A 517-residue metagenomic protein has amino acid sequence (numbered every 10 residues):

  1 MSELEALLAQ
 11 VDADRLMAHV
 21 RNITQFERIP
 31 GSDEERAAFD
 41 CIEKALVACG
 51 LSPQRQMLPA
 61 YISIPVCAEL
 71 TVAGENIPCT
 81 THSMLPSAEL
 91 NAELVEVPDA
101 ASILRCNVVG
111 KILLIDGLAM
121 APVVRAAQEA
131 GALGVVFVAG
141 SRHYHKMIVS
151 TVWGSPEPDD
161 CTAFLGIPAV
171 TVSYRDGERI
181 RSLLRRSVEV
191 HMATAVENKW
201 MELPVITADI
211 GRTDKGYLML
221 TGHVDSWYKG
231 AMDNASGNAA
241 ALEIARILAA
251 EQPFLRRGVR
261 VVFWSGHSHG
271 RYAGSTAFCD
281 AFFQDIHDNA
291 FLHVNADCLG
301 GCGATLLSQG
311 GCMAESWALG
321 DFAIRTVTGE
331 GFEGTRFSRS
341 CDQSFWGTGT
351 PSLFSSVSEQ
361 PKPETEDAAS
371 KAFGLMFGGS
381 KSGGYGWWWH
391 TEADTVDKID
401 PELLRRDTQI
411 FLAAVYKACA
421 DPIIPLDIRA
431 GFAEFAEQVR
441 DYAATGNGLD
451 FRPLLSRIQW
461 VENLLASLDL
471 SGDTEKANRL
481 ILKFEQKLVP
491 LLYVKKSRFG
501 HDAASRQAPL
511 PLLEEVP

Functional and structural regions predicted by a protein language model:
S2-D14, A18-I112: Noncatalytic luminal/extracellular "stalk/propeptide" segments of secretory-pathway proteins
E3-Q10, T24-D33, T81, E96 (+8 more regions): Second-shell loop/turn segments in exported
A13-E34, E43-P53, R105, K111-G117 (+4 more regions): Catalytic-core environment of secreted peptidases
A73-R105, S155-M232, E243-G258, D280: Soluble metallo-hydrolase cores and metallopeptidase-like ectodomains found primarily in the secretory/periplasmic
C79-P168, T328-G331: Extracellular/luminal Protease-associated
P122, E202-V205, S226-A314, D342 (+1 more regions): Acidic/histidine-rich catalytic neighborhood of metal-dependent amide-processing enzymes
C302-A433, P490, S497: Active-site-adjacent substrate-binding region of metalloamidase/peptidase-like peptide-processing proteins
R405-P517: C-terminal non-catalytic alpha-helical accessory regions
